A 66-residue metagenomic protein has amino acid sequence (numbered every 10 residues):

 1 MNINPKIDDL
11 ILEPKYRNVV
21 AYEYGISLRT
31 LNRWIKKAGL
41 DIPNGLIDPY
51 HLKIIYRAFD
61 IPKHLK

Functional and structural regions predicted by a protein language model:
M1-P14, R57: Short, amphipathic alpha-helical "recognition" segments used to contact nucleic acids or chromatin
N4-P5, S27, D48: General structural signal for secondary-structure boundaries
D8-I26: Polyanion-binding surface elements
I35: DNA major-groove recognition helix of helix-turn-helix
G39-K66: Short helix-start
